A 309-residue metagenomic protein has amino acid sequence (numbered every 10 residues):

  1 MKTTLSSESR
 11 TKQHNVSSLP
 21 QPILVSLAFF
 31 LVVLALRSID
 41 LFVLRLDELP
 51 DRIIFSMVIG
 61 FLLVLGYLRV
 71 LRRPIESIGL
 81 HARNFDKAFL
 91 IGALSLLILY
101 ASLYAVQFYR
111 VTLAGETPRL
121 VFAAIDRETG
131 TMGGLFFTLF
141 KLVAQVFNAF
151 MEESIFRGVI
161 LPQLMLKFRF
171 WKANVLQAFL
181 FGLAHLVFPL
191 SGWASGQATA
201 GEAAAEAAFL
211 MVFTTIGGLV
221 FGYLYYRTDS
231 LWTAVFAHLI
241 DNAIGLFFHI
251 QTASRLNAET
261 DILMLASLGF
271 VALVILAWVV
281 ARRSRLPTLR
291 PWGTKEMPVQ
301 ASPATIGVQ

Functional and structural regions predicted by a protein language model:
M1-L19: Short, Lys/Arg-rich, polar N-terminal cytosolic tail immediately upstream of the first transmembrane signal-anchor
Q21-L71, L80, F85-S95, T117-F140 (+1 more regions): Alpha-helical transmembrane segments in multi-pass membrane proteins
F30-D40, L97-Y104, F179-F188, L239-I250: Aromatic-anchored segments of alpha-helical transmembrane domains
L34, W171-A178, A198-D261: Functionally important transmembrane alpha-helices
L44-D51, E76-A149, L166, S191-E206 (+2 more regions): Juxtamembrane helix-loop-helix connectors linking adjacent transmembrane helices in multi-pass membrane enzymes
L65-I75, Y226, L276-S284: Structural signal for the C-terminal ends of transmembrane alpha-helices and the immediately following loop
M151-L183, Y226-S230: Membrane-interface helix/loop boundary segments of multi-pass membrane proteins
L239-Q309: C-terminal membrane module of polytopic membrane proteins
